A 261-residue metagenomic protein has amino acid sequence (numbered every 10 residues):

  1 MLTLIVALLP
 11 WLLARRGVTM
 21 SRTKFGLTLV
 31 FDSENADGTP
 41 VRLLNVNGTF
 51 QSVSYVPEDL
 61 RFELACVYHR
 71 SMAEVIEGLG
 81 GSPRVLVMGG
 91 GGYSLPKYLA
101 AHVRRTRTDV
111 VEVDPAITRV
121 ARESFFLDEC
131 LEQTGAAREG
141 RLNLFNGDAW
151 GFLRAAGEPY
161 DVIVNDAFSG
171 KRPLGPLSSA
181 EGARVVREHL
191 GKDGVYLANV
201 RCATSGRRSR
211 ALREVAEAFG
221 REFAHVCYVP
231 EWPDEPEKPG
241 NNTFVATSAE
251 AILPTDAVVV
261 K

Functional and structural regions predicted by a protein language model:
L2-G81, A101, A137: Rossmann-like AdoMet
E34-D37, P115, A149-G151, P233-E235 (+1 more regions): Residue-level detector of flexible, active-site-proximal loop/helix-junction positions within diverse enzyme catalytic
V41, D193, G240-N241: Active-site lining segments that contact anionic ligands and/or coordinate catalytic metals
N47-T49, N165, A249: Generic beta-structure capping elements
R61-L197, S205-L212, G220-E222, E237: The AdoMet/dcAdoMet-binding core of the Class I SAM-like
C202: Active-site-proximal loop/turn and secondary-structure-junction residues that shape catalytic pockets, frequently
R210-K261: Class I S-adenosyl-L-methionine
